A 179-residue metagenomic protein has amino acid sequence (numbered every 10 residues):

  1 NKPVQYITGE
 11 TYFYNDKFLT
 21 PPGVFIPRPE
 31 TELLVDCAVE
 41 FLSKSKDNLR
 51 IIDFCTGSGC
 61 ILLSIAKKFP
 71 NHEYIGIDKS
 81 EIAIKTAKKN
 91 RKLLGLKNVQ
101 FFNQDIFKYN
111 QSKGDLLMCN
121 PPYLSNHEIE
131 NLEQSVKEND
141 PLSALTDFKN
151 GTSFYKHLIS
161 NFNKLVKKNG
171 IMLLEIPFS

Functional and structural regions predicted by a protein language model:
N1, T31, I61, A87 (+4 more regions): Residue-level signal for inorganic ion chemistry
N1-F41: Conserved AdoMet
Q5, L124-H127, S179: Active-site beta-alpha loop architecture of Rossmann-like, nucleotide-cofactor-dependent enzymes
T8, F102-Q104, I176: Short loop/edge segments at beta-strand edges and connector loops that shape dinucleotide/nucleotide cofactor-binding
L33-N131: Conserved SAM/SAH cofactor-binding pocket of Class I
A38, I65, V136, L158-F162: Class I S-adenosylmethionine-dependent transferase superfamily signal
Y123-F154: Mobile active-site "lid"/loop adjacent to the S-adenosyl-L-methionine
K149-S179: Conserved Class I SAM-dependent methyltransferase catalytic core
